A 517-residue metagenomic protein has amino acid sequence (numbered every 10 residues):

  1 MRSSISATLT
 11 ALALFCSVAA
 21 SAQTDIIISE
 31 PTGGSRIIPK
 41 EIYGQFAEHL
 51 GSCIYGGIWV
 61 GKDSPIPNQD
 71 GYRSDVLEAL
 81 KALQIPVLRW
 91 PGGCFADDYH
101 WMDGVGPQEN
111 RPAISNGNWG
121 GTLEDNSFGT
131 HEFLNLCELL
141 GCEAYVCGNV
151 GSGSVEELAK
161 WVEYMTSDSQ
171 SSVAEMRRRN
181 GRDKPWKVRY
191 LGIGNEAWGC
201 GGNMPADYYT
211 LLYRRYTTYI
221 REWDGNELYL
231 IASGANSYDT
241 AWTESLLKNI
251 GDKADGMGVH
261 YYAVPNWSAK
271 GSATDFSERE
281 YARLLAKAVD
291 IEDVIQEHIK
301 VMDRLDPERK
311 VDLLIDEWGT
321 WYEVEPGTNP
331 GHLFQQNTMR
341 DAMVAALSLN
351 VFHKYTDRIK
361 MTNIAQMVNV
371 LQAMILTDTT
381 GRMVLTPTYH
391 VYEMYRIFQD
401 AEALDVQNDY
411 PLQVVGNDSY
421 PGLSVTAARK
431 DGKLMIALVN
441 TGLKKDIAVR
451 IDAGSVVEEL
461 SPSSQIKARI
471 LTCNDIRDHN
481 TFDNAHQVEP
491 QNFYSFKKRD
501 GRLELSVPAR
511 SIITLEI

Functional and structural regions predicted by a protein language model:
M1-L9: Bacterial N-terminal signal peptides that target proteins for export
L9-S17: Bacterial N-terminal signal peptides
T10, G129, F276-R279: Alpha-helix capping and helix-coil boundary motifs
A22-G256, A288-E292, Q296-V324, T328-I517: Non-catalytic accessory regions flanking glycosidase/transglycosidase catalytic cores in CAZymes
V259: Histidine-centered catalytic micro-motifs
Y262-A282, T328: Active-site His/acidic residue clusters
L285: Gly/Pro-rich active-site loop or hairpin
